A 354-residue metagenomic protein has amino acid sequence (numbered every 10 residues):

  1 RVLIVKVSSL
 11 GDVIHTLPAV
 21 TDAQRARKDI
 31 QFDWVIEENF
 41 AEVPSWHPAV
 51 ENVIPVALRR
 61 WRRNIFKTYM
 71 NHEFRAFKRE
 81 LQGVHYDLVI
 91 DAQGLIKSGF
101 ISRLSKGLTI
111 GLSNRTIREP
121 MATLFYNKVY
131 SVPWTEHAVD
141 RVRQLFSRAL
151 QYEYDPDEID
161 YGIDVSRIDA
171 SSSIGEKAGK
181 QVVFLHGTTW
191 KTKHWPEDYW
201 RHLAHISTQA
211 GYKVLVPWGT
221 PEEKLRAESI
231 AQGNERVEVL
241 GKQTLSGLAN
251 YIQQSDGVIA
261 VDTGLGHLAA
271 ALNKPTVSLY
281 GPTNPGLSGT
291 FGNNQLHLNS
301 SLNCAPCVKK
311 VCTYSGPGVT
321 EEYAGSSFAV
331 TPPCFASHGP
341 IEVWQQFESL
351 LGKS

Functional and structural regions predicted by a protein language model:
R1-S354: Catalytic machinery of carbohydrate-active enzymes, primarily nucleotide-sugar-dependent glycosyltransferases
